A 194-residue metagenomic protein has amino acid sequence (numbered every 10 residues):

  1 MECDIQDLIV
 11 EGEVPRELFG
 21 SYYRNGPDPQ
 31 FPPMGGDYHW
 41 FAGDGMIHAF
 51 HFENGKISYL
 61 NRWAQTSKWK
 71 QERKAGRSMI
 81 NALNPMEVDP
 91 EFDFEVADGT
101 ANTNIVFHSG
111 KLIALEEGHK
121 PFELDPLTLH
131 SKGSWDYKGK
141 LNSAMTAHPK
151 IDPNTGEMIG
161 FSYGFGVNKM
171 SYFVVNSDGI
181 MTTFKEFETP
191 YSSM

Functional and structural regions predicted by a protein language model:
M1, T182-F184: Short, charged, low-hydrophobicity "junction" segments
M1-E91: N-terminal regions that are enriched for targeting/export leaders and immediately downstream pro/stem segments
E13, Y38-W40, I105, K150-I151 (+2 more regions): A general structural signal for short secondary-structure junctions and capping/turn motifs
P29-P32, V167-N168, Y191-M194: Flexible loop/turn segments at secondary-structure boundaries
T66-T182: Well-ordered mid-protein domain cores that form the structural environment of catalytic cofactors
Y137-L141, F187-S193: Short loop/turn motifs that recur once per blade in beta-propeller domains
